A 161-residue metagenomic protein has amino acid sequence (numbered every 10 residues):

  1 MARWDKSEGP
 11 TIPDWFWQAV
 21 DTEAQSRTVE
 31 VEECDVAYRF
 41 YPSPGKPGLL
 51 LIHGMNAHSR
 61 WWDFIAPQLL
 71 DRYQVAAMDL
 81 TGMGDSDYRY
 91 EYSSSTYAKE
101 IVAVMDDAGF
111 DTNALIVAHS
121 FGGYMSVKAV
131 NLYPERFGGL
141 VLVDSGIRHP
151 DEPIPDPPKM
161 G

Functional and structural regions predicted by a protein language model:
M1-T28: An N-terminal hydrophobic leader/cap segment in hydrolases
V31-C34, R39, A76-V117, F121 (+2 more regions): Active-site loop/oxyanion-hole signature of alpha/beta-hydrolase fold enzymes
C34-D87: Conserved HGGG/HGGXW glycine-rich cap/lid loop of the alpha/beta-hydrolase fold
G48, Q74, N113-L115, R136-G139: Structural signature of beta-strand start/N-cap positions in the alpha/beta core of ABC transporter nucleotide-binding
A57, G82, G123, I147-R148: Active-site micro-motifs of SAM-dependent methyltransferase domains
D63, V102, V127-N131: Short, hydrophobic alpha-helix immediately C-terminal to the catalytic nucleophile
V127-N131, G138-G161: Flexible "cap/lid" loop of the alpha/beta hydrolase fold
